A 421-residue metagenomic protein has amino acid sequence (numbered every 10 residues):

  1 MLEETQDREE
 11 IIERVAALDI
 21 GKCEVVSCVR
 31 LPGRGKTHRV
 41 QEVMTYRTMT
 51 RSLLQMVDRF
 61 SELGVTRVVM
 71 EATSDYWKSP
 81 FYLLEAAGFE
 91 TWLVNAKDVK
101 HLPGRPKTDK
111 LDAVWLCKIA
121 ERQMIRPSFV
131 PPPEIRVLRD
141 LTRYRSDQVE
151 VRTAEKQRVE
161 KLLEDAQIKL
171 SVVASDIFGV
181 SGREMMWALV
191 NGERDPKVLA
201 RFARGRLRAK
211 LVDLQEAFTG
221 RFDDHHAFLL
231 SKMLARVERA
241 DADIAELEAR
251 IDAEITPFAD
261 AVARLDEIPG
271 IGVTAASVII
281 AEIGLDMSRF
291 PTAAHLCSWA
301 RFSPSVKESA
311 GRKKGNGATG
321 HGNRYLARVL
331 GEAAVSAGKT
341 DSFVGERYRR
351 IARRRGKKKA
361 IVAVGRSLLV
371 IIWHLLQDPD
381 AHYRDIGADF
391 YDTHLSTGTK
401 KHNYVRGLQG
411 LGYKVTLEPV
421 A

Functional and structural regions predicted by a protein language model:
M1-A421: A detector of single, family-specific signature residues that are central to catalytic or substrate-handling motifs
